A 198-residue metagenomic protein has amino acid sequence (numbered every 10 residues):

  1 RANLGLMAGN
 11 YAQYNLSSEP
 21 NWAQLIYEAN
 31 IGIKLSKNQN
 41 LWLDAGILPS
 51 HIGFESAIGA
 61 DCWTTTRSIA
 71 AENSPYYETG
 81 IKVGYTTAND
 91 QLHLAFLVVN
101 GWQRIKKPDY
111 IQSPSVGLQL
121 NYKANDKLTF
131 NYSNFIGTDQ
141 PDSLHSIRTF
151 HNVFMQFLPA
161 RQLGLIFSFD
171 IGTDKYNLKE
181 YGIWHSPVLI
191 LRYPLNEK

Functional and structural regions predicted by a protein language model:
R1-G101, Q112, N121-L128, I190-R192 (+1 more regions): Outer membrane beta-barrel
N15-P20, S68-S74, Q103-D109, T138-L144 (+1 more regions): Outer-membrane beta-barrel domain signature
N89-H93, I111-S113, L118-K198: Detector for outer-membrane/organellar transmembrane beta-barrel domains, recognizing the amphipathic beta-strand
